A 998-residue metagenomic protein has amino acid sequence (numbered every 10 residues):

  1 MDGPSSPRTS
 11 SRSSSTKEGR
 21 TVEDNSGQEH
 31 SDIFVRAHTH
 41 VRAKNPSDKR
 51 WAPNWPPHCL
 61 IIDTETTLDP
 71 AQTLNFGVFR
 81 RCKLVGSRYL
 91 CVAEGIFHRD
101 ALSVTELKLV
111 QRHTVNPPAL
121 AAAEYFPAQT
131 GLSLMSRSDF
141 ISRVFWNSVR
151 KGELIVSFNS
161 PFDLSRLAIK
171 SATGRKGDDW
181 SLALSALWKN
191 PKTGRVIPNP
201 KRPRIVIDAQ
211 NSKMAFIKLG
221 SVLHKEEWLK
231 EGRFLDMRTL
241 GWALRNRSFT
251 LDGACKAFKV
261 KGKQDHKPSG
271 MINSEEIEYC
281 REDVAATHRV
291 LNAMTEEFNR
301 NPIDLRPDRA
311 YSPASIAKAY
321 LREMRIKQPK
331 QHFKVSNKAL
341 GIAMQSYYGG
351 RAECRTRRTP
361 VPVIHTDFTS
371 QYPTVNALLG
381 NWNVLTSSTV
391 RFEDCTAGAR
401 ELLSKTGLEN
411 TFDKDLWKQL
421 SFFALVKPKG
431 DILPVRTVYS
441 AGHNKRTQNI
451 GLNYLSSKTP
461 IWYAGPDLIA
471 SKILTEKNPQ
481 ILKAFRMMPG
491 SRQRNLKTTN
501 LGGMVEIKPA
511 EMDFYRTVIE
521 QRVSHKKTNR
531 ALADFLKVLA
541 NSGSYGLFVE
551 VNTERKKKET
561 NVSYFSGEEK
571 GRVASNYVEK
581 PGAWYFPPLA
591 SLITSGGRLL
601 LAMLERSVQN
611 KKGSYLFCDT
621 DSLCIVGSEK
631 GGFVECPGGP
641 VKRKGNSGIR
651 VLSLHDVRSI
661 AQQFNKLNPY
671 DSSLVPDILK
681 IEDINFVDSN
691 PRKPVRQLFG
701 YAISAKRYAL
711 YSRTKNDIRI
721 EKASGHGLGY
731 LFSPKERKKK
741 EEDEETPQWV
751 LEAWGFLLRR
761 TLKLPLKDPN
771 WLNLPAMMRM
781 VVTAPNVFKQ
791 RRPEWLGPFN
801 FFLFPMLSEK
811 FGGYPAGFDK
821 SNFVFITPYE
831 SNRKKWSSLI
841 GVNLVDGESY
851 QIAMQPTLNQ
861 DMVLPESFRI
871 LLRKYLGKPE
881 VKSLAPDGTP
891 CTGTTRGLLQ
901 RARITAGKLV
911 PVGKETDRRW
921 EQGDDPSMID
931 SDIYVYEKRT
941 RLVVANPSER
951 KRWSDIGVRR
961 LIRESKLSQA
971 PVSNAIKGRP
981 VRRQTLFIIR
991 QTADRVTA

Functional and structural regions predicted by a protein language model:
M1-T64: N-terminal accessory regions of nucleic-acid-interacting proteins
S6, T73, R80-P127, G131-M135 (+2 more regions): Conserved acidic
P56-T67, D236, I364-T366: Two-metal-ion RNase H-like nuclease active-site motif
E937-R960: A short, Lys/Arg-rich alpha-helix, primarily the initiator
V958, Q969, L986: Helix-turn-helix DNA-binding elements, focusing on the entry/boundary residues of the two helices that contact DNA
R963: Alpha-helical residues within the helix-turn-helix
K966-V981: Recognition helix of helix-turn-helix/homeodomain-like DNA-binding domains that insert into the DNA major groove
R983-A998: DNA major-groove recognition helix of helix-turn-helix/homeodomain DNA-binding modules
